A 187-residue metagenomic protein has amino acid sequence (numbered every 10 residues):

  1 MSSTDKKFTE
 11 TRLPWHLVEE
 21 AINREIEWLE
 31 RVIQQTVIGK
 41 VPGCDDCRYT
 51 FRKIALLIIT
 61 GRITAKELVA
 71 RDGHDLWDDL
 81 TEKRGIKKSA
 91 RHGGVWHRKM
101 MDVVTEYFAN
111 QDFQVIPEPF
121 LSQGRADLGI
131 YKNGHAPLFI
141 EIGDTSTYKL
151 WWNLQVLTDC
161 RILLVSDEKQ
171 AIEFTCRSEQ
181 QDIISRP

Functional and structural regions predicted by a protein language model:
M1, I22, C44-C47, L154-S166: Generic low-polarity alpha-helical segments
M1-S2, P187: Accessible peptide chain termini
S3-V103: Interdomain/boundary linker segments immediately adjacent to catalytic/signaling cores
L13, V41, I116-E118, A136 (+1 more regions): Intrinsic-disorder/low-complexity coil detector
Q34-Q35, Q111-Q114, Q123, Q155 (+2 more regions): Residue-identity detector for glutamine
E82-G93, V103-S146: Active-site metal-binding core of divalent-cation-utilizing nuclease and nuclease-like domains
V103, P137-P187: Catalytic cores of nucleic-acid endonucleases
